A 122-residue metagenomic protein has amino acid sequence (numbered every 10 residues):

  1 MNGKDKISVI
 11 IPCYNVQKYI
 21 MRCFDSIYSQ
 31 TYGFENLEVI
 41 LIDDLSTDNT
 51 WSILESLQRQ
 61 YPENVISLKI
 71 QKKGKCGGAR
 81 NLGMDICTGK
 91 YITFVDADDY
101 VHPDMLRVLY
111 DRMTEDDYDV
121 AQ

Functional and structural regions predicted by a protein language model:
M1-Q122: Nucleotide-sugar donor-binding/catalytic module of glycosyltransferases that assemble extracellular/cell-envelope
